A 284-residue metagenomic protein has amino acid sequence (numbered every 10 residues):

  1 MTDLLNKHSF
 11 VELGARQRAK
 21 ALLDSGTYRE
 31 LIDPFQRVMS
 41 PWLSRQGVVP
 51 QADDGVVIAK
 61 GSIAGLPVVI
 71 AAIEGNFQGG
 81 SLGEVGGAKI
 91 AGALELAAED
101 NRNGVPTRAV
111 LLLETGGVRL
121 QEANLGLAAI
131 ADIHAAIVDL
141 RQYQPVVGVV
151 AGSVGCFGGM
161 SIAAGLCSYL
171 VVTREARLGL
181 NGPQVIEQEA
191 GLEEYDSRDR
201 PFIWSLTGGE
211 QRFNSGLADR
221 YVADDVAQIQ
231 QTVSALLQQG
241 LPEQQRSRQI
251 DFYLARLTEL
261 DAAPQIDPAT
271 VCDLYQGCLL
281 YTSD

Functional and structural regions predicted by a protein language model:
T2-V57: An N-cap/entry alpha-helix motif that binds or orients negatively charged groups
D54, L82-V105: A short, well-ordered alpha-helical element
V57-I63: Short acidic-hydrophobic surface loop/beta-edge motif
I63-A88: STAS-typified acidic loop motif
V69-I73, T107-G116, V147-A151: Glycine- and acidic-rich phosphate- and metal-coordinating loops
G116-S247: Conserved catalytic cores of soluble enzyme domains, especially glycine-rich substrate-binding beta-alpha loops
S247-I266, T270: A short, charged, Gly/Pro-tolerant segment at domain boundaries
Y281-D284: Conserved small/polar residues in nucleotide/adenosyl-binding loops
